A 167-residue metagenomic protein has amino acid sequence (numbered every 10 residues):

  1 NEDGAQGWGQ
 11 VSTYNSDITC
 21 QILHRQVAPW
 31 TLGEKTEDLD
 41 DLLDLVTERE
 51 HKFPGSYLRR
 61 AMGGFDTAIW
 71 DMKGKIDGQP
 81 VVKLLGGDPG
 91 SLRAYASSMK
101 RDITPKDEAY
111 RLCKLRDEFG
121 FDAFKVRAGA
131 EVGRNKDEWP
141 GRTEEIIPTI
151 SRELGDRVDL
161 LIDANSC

Functional and structural regions predicted by a protein language model:
N1: N-terminal glycine-rich, Lys/His-bearing helix-loop that initiates the first secondary-structure elements of many
G4, V27, F65, G78 (+3 more regions): Conserved, mostly hydrophobic/aromatic
A5-I76: Metal- or metallocofactor-binding catalytic centers and their adjacent structured scaffolds across diverse enzyme
G9-V11, P80, E131: Gly/Ser/Thr-rich beta-alpha loop segments that engage phosphate groups in nucleotides
D66-D102: Glycine-rich, aromatic-flanked loop segments that form ligand/cofactor-binding clefts across common enzyme folds
S91-C167: Metal-dependent enolase-superfamily TIM-barrel catalytic cores that perform enediolate-based chemistry
